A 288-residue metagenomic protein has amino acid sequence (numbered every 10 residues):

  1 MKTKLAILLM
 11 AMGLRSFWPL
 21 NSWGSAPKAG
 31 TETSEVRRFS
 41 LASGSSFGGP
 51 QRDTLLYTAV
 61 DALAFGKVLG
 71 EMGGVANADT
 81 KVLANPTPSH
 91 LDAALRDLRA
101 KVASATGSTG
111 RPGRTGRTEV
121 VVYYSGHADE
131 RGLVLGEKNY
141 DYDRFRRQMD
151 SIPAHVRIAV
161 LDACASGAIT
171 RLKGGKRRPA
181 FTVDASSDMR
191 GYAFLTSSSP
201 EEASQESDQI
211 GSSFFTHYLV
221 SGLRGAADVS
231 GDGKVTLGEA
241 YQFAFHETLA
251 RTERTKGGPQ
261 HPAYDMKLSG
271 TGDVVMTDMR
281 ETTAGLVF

Functional and structural regions predicted by a protein language model:
K2-L9, G13-F288: Cysteine endopeptidase catalytic domains of the caspase/legumain-like
